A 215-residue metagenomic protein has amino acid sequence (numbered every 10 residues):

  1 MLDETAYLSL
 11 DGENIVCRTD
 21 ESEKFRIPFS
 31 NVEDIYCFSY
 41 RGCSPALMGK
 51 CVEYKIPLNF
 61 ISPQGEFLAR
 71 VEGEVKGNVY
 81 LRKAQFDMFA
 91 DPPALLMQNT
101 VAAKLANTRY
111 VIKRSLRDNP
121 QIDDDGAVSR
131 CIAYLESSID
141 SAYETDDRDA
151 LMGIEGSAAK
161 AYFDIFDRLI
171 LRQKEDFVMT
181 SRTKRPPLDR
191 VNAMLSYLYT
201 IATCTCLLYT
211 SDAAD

Functional and structural regions predicted by a protein language model:
M1-M88: Trp/Phe/Arg-rich N-terminal binding region typifying the photolyase-homology
L2-L10, D20, R26, L68 (+1 more regions): Active-site helix-to-loop segments that bind/position phosphate- or nucleotide-bearing substrates and donors across
A213-D215: Positively charged, low-complexity/disordered segments
